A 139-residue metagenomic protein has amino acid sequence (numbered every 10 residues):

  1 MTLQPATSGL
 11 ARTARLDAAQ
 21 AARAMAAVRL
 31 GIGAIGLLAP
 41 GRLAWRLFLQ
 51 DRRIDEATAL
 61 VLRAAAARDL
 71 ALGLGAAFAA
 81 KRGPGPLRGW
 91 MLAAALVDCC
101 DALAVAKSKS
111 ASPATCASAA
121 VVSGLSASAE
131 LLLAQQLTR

Functional and structural regions predicted by a protein language model:
M1-R139: Short amphipathic, positively biased membrane-proximal segments that drive organelle/inner-membrane targeting
